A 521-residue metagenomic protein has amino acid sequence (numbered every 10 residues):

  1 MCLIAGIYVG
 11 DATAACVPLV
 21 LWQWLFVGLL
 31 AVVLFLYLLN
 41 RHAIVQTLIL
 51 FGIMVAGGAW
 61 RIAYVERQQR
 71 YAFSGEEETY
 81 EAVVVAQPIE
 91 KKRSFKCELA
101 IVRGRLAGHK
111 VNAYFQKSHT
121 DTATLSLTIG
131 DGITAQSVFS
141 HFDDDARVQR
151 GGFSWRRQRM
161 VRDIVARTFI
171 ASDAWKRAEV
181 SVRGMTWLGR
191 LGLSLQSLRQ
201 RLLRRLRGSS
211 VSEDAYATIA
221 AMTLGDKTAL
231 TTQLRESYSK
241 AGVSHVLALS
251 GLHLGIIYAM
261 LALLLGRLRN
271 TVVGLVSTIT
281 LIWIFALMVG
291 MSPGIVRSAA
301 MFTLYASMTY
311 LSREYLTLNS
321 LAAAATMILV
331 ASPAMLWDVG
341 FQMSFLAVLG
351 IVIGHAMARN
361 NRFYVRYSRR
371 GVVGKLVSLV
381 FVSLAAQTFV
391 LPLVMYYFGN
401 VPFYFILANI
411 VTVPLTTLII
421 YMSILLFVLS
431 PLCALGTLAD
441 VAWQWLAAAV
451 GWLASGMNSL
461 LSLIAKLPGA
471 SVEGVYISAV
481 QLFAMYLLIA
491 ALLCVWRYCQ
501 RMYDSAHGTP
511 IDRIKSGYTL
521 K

Functional and structural regions predicted by a protein language model:
M1-G75, I170, R190, S194 (+1 more regions): N-terminal leader/targeting segments
M1-Y37, D338, G451-C494: Membrane-embedded alpha-helical segments of integral membrane proteins
G6, A82, S137, M222 (+6 more regions): Divalent metal-coordination and catalytic microenvironments
R41-L48, T168, T231-F405, Y476-K521: Hydrophobic alpha-helical transmembrane segments in multi-pass membrane proteins
F51-H245: Membrane-interface helix/helix-cap signal primarily in integral membrane proteins
G184-R205, A358, V372, A442 (+4 more regions): Short helical patches
G350-G469: Alpha-helical transmembrane segments of multi-pass integral membrane proteins
